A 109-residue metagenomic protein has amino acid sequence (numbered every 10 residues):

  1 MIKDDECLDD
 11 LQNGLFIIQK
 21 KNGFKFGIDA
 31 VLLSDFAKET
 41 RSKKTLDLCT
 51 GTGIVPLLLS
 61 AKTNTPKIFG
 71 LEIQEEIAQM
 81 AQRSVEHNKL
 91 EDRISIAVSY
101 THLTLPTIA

Functional and structural regions predicted by a protein language model:
I2-T40: Class I SAM-dependent transferase core
K43-C49: Conserved class I S-adenosyl-L-methionine
T52-T65: Conserved SAM-binding loop of SAM-dependent methyltransferases across substrates and taxa, primarily the Class I
K67-E72: Conserved SAM-binding motif I beta-strand of class I
E76: Conserved Rossmann-like nucleotide-cofactor binding loop
A81-Q82: Conserved SAM-binding loop
L90-Y100: Conserved SAM-binding strand-loop segment of SAM-dependent methyltransferases
H102-A109: Single conserved hydrophobic/aromatic residue that forms the stacking wall/gate of nucleotide- or nucleobase-binding
